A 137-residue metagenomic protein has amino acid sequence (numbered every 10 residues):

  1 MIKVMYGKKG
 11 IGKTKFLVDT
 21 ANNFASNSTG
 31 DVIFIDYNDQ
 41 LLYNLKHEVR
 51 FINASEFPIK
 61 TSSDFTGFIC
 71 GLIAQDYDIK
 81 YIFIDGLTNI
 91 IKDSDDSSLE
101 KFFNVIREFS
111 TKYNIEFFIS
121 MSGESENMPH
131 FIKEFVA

Functional and structural regions predicted by a protein language model:
M1-G71, M128-H130: Conserved P-loop
F34-Y37, S62-F68, K80-G86, T111-I115: Short C-terminal domain-edge/linker segments immediately following a structured domain
E56, D78, I84-A137: Replace "adjacent to P-loop NTPase cores in ATP/GTP-dependent enzymes" with "adjacent to NTP-binding cores
